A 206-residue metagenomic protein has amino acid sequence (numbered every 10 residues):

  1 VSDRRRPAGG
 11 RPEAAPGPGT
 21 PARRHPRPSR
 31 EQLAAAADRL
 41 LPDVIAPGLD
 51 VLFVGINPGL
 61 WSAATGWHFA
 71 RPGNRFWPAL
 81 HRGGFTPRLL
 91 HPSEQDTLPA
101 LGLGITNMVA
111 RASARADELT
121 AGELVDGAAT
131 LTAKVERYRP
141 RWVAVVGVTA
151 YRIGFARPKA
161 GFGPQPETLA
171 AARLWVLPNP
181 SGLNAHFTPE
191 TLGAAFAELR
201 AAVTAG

Functional and structural regions predicted by a protein language model:
S2-A8, E13-W142, V148-P164, T168-E198 (+1 more regions): A polyanion-binding, active-site-adjacent surface
